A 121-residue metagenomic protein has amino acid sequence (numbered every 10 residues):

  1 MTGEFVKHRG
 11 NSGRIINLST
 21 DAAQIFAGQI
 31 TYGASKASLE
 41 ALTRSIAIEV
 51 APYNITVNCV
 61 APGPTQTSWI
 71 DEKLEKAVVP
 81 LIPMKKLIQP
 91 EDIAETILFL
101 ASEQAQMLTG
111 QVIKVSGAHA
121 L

Functional and structural regions predicted by a protein language model:
M1-E4, K36, T43-E49, P62 (+1 more regions): Alpha-helical segments that scaffold the active site and NAD(P)H-binding pocket of short-chain dehydrogenase/reductase
M1-R14: A short helix-coil junction within the Rossmann-fold of NAD(P)-dependent oxidoreductases
K7, I48-P52, Q106: Alpha-helical segment proximal to the catalytic Tyr-Lys
R14-S38, T43-P52: Catalytic loop of short-chain dehydrogenase/reductase
I16, Y53, N58, Q111: Rossmann-like NAD(H)/NADP(H) cofactor-binding core
T20, P62, G117: Glycine-rich His-Gly loop
V57-E72: Short, flexible catalytic-loop segment of classical short-chain dehydrogenase/reductase
C59, V79-G110, V115-G117: C-terminal helical subdomain
